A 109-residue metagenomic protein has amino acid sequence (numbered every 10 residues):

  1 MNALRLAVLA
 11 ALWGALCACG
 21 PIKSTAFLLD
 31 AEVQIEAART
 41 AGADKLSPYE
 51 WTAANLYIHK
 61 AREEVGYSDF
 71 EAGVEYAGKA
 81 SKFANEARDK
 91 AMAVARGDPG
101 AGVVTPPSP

Functional and structural regions predicted by a protein language model:
M1-C19: Sec-dependent bacterial lipoprotein signal peptides
C19-P109: Long, charged/polar, soluble alpha-helical segments
